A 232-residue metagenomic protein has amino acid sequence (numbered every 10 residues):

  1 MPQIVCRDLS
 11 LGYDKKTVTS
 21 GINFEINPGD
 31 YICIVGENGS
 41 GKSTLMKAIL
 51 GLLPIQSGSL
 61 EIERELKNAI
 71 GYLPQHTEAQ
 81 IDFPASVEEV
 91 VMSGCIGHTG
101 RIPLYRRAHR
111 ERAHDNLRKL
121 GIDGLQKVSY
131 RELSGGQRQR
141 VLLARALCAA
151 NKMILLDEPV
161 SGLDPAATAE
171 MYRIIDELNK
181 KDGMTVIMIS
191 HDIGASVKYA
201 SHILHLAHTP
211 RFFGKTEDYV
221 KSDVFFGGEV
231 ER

Functional and structural regions predicted by a protein language model:
R107-L125: Conserved ABC ATPase "signature" region
S129-L133, Q137: Conserved ABC ATPase signature
I154-E158: Catalytic Walker B motif of ABC-type/P-loop ATPase nucleotide-binding domains
P165-A167: Helix N-cap at the start of a conserved alpha-helix in ABC-type nucleotide-binding domains
S190-H191: H-loop/switch region of ABC-family ATPase nucleotide-binding domains
H202-K215: H-loop (His-switch) and adjacent beta-strand-loop-beta switch element of ABC-type ATPase nucleotide-binding domains
